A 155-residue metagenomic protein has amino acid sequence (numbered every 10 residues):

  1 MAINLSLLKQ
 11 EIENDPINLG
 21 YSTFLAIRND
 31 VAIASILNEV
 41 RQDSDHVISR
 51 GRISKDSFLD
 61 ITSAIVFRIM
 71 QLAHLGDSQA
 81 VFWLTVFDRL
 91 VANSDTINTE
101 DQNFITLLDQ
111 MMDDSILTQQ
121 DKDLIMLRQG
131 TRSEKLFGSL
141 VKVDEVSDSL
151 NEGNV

Functional and structural regions predicted by a protein language model:
A2-V155: A preference for well-ordered globular domain cores that mediate specific macromolecular interactions or catalysis
